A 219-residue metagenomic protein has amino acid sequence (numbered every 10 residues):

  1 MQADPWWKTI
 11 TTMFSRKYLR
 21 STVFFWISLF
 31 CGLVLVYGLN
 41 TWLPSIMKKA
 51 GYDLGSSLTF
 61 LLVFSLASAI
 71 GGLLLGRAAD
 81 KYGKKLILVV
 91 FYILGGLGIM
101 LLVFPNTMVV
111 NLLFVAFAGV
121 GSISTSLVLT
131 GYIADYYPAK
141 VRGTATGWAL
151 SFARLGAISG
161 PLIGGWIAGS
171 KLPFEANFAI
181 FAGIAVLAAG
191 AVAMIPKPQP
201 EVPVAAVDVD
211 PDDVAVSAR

Functional and structural regions predicted by a protein language model:
F14-G72: Extracytoplasmic gate region of multi-pass secondary transporters
M47-K48, A78-A79, G164-L172: Interfacial helix-cap and linker-helix signal at transmembrane-aqueous boundaries of multi-pass secondary transporters
L54-G55, A139-A149: Loop-to-transmembrane helix entry/capping segments in MFS-fold secondary transporters and related SLC/MFSD carriers
G72-G83: Helix-to-loop junctions at the C-terminal end of transmembrane segments in multipass secondary transporters
L86-M100: Structural signature of the two symmetry-related core transmembrane helices
S124-Y137: Intracellular juxtamembrane helix-capping segments at the cytosolic ends of symmetry-related transmembrane helices
A168-G183: A membrane-interface helix-boundary motif in multi-pass transporters
A182-D208: Multi-pass alpha-helical transporter architecture, strongest for 12-TM Major Facilitator/SLC carriers used
